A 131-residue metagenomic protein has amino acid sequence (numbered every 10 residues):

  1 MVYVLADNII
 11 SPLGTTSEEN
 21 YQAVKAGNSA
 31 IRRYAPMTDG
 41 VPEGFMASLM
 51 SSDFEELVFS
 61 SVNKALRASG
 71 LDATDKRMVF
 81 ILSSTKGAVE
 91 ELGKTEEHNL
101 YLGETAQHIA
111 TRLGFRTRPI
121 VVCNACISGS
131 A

Functional and structural regions predicted by a protein language model:
M1-I120, N124-A125: Conserved "HGTGT" condensation-loop signature of ketosynthase/thiolase-family condensing enzymes that catalyze
G129: Short conserved active-site loop signatures built around small residues
